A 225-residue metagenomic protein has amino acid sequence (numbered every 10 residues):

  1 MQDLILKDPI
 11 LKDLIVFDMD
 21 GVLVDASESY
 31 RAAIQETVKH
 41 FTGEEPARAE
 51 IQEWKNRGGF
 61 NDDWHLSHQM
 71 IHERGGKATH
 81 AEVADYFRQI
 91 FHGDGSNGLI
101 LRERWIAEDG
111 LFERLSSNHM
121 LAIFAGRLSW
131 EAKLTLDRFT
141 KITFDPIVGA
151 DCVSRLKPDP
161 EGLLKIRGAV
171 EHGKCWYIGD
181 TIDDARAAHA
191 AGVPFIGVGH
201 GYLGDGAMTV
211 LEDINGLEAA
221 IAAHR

Functional and structural regions predicted by a protein language model:
M1-I15, G110-R114, L128-R225: Asp-based, Mg2+/Mn2+-dependent phosphohydrolase catalytic module
D13-M19, L23-E108: N-terminal helical cap/lid subdomain that shapes the substrate entry/recognition surface in HAD-like hydrolases
V22, A125-R127: Conserved phosphate-coupling serine/threonine residues in phosphotransfer and NTP-handling enzymes
E45-R48, A81, G126, L156-K157 (+1 more regions): Non-catalytic, surface-exposed connector residues within folded enzymatic/regulatory domains
N97-E103, G126, V153-R155: Short, flexible loop segments at the rims of nucleotide/cofactor-binding pockets, characterized by
E103-D109, R114-L121: Non-catalytic interaction surface on structured domains
